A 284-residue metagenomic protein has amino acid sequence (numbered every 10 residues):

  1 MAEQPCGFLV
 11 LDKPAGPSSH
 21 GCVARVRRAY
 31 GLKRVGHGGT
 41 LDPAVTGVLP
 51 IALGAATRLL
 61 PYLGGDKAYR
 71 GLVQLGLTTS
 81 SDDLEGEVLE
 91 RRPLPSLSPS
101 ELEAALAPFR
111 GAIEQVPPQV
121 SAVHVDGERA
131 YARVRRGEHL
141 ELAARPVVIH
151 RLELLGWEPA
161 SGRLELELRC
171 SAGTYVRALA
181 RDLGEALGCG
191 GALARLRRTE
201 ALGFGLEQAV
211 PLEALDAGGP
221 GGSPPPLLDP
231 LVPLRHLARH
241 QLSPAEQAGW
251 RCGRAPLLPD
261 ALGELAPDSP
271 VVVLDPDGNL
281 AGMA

Functional and structural regions predicted by a protein language model:
M1-P14, H20-L41, V45-V48, L63 (+4 more regions): Accessory RNA 3′-end/elbow-binding domains used by RNA modification enzymes
R28-L32, T46, P50, H139-G173 (+2 more regions): The conserved catalytic core of RNA pseudouridine synthases
I51, G71, G127, L179 (+2 more regions): Residue-level signal for inorganic ion chemistry
A56, Y62-P117: Acidic, low-complexity central loop/insert segments
L60-L75, L140-L154: Structural signature of FAD isoalloxazine-binding scaffolds in flavoprotein oxidoreductases
S121, V125-H150: Extended alpha-helical targeting/anchoring segments, especially N-terminal organellar/secretory targeting helices
A122, R129, V134, R163-E207: Pseudouridine synthase
